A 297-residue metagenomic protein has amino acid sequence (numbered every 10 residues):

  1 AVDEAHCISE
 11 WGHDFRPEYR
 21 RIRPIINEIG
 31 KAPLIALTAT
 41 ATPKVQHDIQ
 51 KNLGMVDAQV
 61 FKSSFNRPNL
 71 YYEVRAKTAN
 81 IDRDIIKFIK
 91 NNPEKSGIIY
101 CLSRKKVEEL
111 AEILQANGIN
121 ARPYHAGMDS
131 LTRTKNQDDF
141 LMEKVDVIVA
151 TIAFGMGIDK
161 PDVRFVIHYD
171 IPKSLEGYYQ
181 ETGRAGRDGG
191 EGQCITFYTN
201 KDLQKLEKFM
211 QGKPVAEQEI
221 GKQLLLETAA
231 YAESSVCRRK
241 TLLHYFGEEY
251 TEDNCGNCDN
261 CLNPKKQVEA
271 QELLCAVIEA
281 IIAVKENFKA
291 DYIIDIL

Functional and structural regions predicted by a protein language model:
A1-V215, I220-Q223, E248-E252, D259-N260: Helicase motor core with emphasis on the C-terminal RecA-like subdomain
G30, P93, E233-V236, K285: Secondary-structure transition/hinge residues
I89, F140, A232, I281-K285: Short helix-to-turn junction characteristic of helix-turn-helix DNA-binding domains, especially the helix
R184, S234, E248, A283-N287: Short, well-ordered loop/turn and helix-capping segments at boundaries between secondary-structure elements and domains
I220-G221, T251-L297: Accessory DNA-binding and partner-docking regions appended to nucleic-acid-acting proteins, especially the terminal
L224-E249, N257: C-terminal accessory regions
